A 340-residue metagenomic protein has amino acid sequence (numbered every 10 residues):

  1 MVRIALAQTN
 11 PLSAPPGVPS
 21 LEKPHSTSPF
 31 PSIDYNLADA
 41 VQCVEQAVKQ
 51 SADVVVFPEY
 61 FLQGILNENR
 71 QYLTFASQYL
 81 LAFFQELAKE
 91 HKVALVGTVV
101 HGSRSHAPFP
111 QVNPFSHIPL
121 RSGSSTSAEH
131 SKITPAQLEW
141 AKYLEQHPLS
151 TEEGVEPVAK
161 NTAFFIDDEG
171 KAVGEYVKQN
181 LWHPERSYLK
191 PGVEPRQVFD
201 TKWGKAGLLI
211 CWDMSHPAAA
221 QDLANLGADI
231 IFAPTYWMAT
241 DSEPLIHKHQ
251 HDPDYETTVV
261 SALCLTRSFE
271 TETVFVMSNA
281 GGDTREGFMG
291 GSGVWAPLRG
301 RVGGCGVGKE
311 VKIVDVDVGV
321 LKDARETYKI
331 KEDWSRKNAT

Functional and structural regions predicted by a protein language model:
M1-L6: Extreme N-terminal starter segment of soluble prokaryotic enzymes
Q8-P11, P19-H25, Q50-L73, P234-T235: Short, conserved active-site loops that position catalytic residues or coordinate cofactors/metal ions across diverse
T9-C43: N-terminal phosphate-binding loop and adjacent alpha-helix
A38-S51, F83-E90, A94: A short, N-terminal amphipathic alpha-helix
Y60-Q78, R104-N113: Metal-dependent catalytic neighborhoods of phosphoester/phosphodiester hydrolases
Q78-G97, K205, M214-V311: CN hydrolase (nitrilase-like) catalytic-core segments centered on the catalytic cysteine and neighboring Lys/Glu
E86, G102-I246, H251-L263, V318 (+1 more regions): Active-site catalytic loop in hydrolytic enzyme cores
G97-V99, N161-F165, Q197, S292-V294 (+1 more regions): Short beta-strand scaffold segments in enzyme catalytic cores
